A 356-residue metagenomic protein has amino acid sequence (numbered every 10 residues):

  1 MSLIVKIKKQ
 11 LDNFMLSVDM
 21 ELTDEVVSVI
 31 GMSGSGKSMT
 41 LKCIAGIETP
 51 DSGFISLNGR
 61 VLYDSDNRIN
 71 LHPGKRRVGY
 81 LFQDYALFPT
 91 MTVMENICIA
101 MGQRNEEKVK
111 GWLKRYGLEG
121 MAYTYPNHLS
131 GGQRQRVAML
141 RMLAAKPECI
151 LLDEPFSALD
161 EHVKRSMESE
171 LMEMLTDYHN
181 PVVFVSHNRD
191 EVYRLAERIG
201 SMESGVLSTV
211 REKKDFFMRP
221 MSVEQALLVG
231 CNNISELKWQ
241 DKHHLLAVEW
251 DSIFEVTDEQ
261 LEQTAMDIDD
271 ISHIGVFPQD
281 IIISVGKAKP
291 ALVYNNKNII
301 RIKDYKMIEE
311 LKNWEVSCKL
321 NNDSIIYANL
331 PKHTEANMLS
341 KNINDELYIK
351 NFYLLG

Functional and structural regions predicted by a protein language model:
K6-M32, S38-M39, G46-T49, R60 (+2 more regions): Non-catalytic connector elements of ABC transporters
S38-L41, V137: ABC ATPase nucleotide-binding domain helices that frame the ATP-binding cleft
K42-C43, R198: The short alpha-helix immediately C-terminal to the Walker A/P-loop
E48-T49, S56, A86, G102: A position-specific signal in ABC ATPase nucleotide-binding domains
G53-S65: Conserved ABC transporter NBD signature motif
L62-Y80: ABC ATPase NBD coupling module
R77, Q83, T92-E224: ABC ATPase nucleotide-binding domains
F217-D241, G275: C-terminal boundary and immediately downstream tail of ABC-type ATPase nucleotide-binding domains
